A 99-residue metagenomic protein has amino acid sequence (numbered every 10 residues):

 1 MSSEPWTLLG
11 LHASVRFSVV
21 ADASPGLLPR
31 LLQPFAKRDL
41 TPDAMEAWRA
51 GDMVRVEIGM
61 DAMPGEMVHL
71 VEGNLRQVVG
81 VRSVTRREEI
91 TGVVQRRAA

Functional and structural regions predicted by a protein language model:
M1-A99: A conserved regulatory-domain signal marking ACT and ACT-like small-molecule sensing domains and adjacent regulatory
